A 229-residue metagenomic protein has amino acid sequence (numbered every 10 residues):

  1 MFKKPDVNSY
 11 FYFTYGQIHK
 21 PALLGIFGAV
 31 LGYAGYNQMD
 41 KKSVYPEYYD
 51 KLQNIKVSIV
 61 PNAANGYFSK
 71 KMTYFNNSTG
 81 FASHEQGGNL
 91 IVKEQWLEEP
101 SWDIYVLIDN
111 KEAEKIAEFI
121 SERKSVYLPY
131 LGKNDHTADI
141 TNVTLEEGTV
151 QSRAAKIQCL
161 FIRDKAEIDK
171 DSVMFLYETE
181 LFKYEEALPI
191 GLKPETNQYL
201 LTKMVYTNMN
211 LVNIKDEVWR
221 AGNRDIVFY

Functional and structural regions predicted by a protein language model:
M1-P5: Short N-terminal binding/cap micro-motifs at the start of the first secondary-structure element
D6-Y74: Glycine/small-residue-rich interface belts in oligomeric ring/scaffold proteins and their assembly partners
N62-Y229: Internal, well-folded beta-alpha domain core
